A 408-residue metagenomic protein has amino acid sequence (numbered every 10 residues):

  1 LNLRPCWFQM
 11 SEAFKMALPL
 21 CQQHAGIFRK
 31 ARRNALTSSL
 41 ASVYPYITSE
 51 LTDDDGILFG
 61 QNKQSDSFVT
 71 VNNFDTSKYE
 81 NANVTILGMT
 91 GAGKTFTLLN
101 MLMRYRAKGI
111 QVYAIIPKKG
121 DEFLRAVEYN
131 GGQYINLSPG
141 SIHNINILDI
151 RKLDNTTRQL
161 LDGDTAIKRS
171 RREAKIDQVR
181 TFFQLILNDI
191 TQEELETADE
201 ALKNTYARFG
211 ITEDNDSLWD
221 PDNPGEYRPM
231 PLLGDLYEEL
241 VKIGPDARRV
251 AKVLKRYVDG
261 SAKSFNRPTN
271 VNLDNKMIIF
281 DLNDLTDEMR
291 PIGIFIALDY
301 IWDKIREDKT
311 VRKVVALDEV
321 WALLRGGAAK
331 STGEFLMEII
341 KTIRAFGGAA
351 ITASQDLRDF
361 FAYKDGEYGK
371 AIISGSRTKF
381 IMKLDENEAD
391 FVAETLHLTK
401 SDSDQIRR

Functional and structural regions predicted by a protein language model:
L1-A13, A17: Conserved ASCE P-loop ATPase motor domains encompassing nucleic-acid-directed helicases/translocases
R4, S67, F74-A92, F96-R104 (+4 more regions): Conserved P-loop NTPase motor cores
A13-V69, K119-G120, L124-G132, L137-S141 (+1 more regions): P-loop NTPase motor domains
A198, D404-R407: Amphipathic alpha-helical segments of the small helical/lid subdomains adjacent to P-loop NTPase cores
